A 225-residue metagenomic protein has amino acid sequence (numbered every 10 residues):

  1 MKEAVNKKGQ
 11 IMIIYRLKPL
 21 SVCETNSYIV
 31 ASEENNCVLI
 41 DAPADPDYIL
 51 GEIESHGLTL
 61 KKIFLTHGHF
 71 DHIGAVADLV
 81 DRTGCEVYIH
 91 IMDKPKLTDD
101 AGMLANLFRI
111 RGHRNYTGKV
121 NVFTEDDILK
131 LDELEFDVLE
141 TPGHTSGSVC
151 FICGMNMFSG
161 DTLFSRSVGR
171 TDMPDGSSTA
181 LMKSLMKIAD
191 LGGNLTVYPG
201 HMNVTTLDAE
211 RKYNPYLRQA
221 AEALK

Functional and structural regions predicted by a protein language model:
K2-I11: Short, Lys/Arg-enriched N-terminal segments with co-localized hydrophobic residues within the first ~10-30 amino acids
M12-H56, C150-G160: Conserved beta-strand hairpin/beta-sheet module of binuclear metal-dependent hydrolase folds, prominently
K18-L20, K119-V120, E140-P142: Short Gly/Pro-enriched turn/cap motifs at secondary-structure boundaries
Y28, N121, D126-D127, V149 (+1 more regions): Residue-level detector of beta-strand structural context in well-folded domains
L39-I40, K61-G68, V87-H90, E140-G143 (+2 more regions): Active-site neighborhood of phospho(di)ester-bond hydrolases with catalytic His/Asp-centered motifs
D45-L131, K212-A220: Active-site HxH/HxHxD metal-binding segment of metal-dependent hydrolases
G102-N106, E135-K225: Metallo-beta-lactamase
